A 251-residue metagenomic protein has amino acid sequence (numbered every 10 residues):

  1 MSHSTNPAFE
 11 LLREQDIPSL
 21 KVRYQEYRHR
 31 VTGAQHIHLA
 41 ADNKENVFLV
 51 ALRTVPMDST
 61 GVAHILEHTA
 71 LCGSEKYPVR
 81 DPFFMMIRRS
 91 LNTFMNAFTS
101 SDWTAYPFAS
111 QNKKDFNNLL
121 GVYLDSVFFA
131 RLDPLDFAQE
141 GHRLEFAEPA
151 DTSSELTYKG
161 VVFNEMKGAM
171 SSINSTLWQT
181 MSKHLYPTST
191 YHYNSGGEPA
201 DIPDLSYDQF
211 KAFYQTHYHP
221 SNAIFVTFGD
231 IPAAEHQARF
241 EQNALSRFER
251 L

Functional and structural regions predicted by a protein language model:
M1-P7, V55, T69-L251: Charge-rich, well-structured scaffold segments of protease-associated domains
S2-N43: N- or domain-start disorder-to-order transition segments that initiate the globular core
K21, A34, K44-F48, D102-T104 (+1 more regions): Residues at beta-strand starts and edge strands
I37-L39, L49-A51, P107: Short, conserved beta-strand segments within well-ordered enzyme catalytic domains that often line or immediately flank
L49-G61: Short pre-active-site segment immediately N-terminal to the catalytic Zn-binding motif
T60-C72: Active-site recognition of the HExxH zinc-binding catalytic motif
